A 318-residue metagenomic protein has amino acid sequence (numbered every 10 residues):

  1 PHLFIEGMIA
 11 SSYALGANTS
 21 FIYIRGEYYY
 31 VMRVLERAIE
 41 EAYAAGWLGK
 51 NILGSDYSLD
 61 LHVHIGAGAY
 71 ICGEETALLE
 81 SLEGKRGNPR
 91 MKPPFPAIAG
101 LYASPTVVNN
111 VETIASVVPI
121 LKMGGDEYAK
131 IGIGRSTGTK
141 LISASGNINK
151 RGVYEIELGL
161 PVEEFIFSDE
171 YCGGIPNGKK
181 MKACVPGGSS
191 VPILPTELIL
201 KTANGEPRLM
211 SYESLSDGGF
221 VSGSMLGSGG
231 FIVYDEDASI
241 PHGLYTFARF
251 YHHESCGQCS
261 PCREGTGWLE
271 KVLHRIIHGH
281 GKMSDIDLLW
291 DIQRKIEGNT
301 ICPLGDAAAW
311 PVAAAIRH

Functional and structural regions predicted by a protein language model:
H2-I5, I9-G26, P176-K182, T266-L269: Glycine-rich phosphate/pyrophosphate-binding loops and their adjacent beta-strand/loop elements at enzyme active sites
L3-G7, K140, G243-T246: Well-ordered alpha-helical segments embedded in enzymatic catalytic cores
G7-S11, L158-P176: Short amphipathic, charge-patterned alpha-helical segments
A10, K92-P119, A183-V185, S189 (+1 more regions): Short, conserved aromatic-histidine micro-motifs
N18-S20, I24, Y28, R33-S55 (+1 more regions): Ferredoxin-type iron-sulfur electron-transfer modules in oxidoreductases and energy-metabolism complexes
F21-Y23, H62, Y70, L78 (+12 more regions): Structured core elements
M32-L158, G174-P176: Hydrophobic alpha-helical positions that pack around
G146-I148, Y171, I175-Y212: Short acidic beta-strand-loop surface patches of small beta-rich interaction domains
